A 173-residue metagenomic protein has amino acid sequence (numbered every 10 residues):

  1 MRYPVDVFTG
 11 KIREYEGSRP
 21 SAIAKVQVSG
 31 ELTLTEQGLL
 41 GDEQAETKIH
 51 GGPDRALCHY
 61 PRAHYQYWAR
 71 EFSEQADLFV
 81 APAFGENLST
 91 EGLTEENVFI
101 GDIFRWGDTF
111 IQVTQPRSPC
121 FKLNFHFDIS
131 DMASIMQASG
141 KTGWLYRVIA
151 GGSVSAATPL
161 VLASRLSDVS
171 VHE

Functional and structural regions predicted by a protein language model:
M1-F125, D131, L166-E173: Electropositive, beta-rich accessory/interaction domains or terminal extensions that provide binding surfaces
G30, T142-W144, A156-T158: A short pocket-lining beta-strand/turn micro-motif at the edge of beta-sheets
G101, G151, S155-T158: Loop/turn positions that initiate beta-strands
F127-V148: Active-site glycine-rich loop that binds ribose-phosphate moieties when present
L160-L162: Short, hydrophobic/aromatic-enriched beta-strand segments in well-ordered soluble domains
